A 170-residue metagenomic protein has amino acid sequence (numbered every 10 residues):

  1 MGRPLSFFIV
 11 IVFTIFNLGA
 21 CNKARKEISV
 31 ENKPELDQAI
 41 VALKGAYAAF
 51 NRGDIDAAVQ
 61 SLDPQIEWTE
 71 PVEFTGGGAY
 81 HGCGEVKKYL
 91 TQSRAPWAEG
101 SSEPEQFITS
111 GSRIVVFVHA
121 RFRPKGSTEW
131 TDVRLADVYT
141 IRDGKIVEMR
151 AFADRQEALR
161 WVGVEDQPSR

Functional and structural regions predicted by a protein language model:
M1-F8: Bacterial N-terminal signal peptides that target proteins for export
F8-N17: Bacterial N-terminal signal peptides
G19-P64, G163-R170: Short, low-complexity N-terminal intrinsically disordered segments enriched in polar/charged residues
N22-A24, R134-R160: Short beta-strand edge/turn micro-motifs at domain boundaries
D56-V59, D63-S112: A solvent-exposed, acidic/Ser-Thr-rich amphipathic alpha-helical stretch
L62, A120-F122, A153: Short beta-strand segments enriched in hydrophobic/aromatic residues within well-folded beta-rich domains
G111-A120: A short hydrophobic beta-strand element
H119-R142: Exposed beta-sheet edge and beta->alpha loop/turn motif
